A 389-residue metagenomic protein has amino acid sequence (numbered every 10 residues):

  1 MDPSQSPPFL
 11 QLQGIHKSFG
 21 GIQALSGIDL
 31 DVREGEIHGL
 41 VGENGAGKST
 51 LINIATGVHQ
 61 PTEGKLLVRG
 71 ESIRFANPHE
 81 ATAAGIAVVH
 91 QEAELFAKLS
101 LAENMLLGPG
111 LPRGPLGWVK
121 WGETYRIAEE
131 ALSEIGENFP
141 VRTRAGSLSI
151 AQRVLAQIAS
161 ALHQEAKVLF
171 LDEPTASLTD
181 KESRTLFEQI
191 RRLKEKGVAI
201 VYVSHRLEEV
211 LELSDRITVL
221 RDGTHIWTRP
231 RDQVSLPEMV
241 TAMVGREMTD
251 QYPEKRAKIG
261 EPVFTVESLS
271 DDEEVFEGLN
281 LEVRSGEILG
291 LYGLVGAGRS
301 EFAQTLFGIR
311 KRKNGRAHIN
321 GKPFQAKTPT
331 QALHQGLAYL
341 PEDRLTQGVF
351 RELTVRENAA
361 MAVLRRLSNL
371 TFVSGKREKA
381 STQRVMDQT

Functional and structural regions predicted by a protein language model:
D2-T389: Glycine-rich phosphate-binding loops of nucleotide-dependent enzymes
